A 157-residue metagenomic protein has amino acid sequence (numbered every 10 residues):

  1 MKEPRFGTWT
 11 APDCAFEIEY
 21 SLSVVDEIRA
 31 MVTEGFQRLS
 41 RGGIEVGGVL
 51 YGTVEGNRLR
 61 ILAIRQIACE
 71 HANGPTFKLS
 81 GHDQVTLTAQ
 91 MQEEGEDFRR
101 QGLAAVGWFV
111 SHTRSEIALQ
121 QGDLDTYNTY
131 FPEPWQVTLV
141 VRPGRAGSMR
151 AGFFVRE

Functional and structural regions predicted by a protein language model:
M1-A105, R114-E157: Conserved beta-strand-loop surface patch within small alpha/beta domains used for substrate/adaptor or ligand engagement
